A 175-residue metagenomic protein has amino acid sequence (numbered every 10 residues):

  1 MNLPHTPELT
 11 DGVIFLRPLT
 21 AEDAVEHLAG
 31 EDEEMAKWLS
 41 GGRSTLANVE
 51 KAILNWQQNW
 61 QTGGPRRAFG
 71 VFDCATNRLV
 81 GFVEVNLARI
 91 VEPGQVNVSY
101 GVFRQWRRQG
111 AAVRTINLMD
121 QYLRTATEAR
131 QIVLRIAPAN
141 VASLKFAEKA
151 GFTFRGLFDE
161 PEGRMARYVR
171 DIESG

Functional and structural regions predicted by a protein language model:
M1-K37, A68, F72-G175: Acyl-donor (CoA/ACP) binding surface of acyl/acetyltransferases
N2-P4, W56-N59: Short, P/G- and charge-enriched loop/turn segments at secondary-structure junctions
A36-N55: Conserved GNAT-fold acetyl-CoA-binding loop/helix
Q57-G70: A short helix-loop-beta-strand connector motif used in the catalytic cores of GNAT acetyltransferases and, in some
